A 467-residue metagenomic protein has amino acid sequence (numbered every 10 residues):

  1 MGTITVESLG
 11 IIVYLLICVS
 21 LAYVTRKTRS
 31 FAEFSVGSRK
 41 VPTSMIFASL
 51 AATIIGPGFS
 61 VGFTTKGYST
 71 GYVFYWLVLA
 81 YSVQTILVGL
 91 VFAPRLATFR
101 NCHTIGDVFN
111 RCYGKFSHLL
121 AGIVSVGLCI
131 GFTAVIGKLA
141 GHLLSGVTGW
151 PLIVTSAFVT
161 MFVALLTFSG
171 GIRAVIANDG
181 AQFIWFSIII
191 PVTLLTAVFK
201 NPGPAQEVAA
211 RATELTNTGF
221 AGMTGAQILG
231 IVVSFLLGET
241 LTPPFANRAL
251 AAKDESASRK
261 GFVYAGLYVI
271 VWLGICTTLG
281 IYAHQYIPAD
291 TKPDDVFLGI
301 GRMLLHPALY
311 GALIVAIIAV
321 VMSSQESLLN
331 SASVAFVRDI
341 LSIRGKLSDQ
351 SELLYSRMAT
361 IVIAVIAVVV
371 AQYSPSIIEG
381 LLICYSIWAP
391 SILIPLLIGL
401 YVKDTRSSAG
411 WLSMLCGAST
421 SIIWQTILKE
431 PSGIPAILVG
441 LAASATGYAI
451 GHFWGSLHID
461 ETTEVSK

Functional and structural regions predicted by a protein language model:
M1-K467: Membrane-embedded helix-loop-helix hairpins and adjacent transmembrane boundary segments in multi-pass transporters
